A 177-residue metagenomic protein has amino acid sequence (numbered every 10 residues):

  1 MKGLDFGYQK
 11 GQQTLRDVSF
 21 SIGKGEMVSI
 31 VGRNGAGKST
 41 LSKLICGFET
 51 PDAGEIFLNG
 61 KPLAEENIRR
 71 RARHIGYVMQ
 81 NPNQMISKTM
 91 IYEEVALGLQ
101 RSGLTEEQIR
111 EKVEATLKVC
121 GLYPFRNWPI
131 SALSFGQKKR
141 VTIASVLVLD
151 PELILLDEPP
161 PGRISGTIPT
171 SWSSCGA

Functional and structural regions predicted by a protein language model:
V31-R33: The feature captures the beta-strand-to-loop junction immediately N-terminal to the Walker
C46: Helix-to-loop junction immediately C-terminal to a conserved catalytic motif
G54-P62, R71: Conserved ABC transporter NBD signature motif
E107-F125: Conserved ABC ATPase "signature" region
P129-L133: Conserved ABC ATPase signature
D150: Conserved catalytic motifs of ABC-family nucleotide-binding domains
I154-E158: Catalytic Walker B motif of ABC-type/P-loop ATPase nucleotide-binding domains
